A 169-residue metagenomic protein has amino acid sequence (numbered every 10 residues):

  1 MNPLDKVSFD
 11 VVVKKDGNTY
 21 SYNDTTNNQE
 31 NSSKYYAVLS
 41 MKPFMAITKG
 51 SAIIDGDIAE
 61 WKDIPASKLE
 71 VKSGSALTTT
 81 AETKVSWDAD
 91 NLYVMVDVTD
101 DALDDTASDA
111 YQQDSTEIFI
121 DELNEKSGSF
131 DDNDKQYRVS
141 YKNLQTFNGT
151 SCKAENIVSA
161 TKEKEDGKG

Functional and structural regions predicted by a protein language model:
M1-G169: Structural preference for beta-rich elements and adjacent junctions enriched in aromatics
